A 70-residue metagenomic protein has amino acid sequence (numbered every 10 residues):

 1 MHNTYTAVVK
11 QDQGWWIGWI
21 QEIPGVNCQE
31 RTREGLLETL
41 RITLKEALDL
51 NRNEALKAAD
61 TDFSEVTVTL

Functional and structural regions predicted by a protein language model:
M1-T6, E34-L70: Short, charged, surface-exposed hinge/linker loops at domain edges that act as mobile lids or interdomain connectors
Y5, W16, V26-C28: Structural detector for hydrophobic anchor residues on beta-strands
V9-Q21: Short aromatic-glycine-(Arg/Gly/Cys) micro-motifs in beta-strand/loop hairpins
E22-G25, D62: Residue-level preference for alpha-helix termini and adjacent loops
P24-E34: A short, exposed loop/beta-hairpin motif centered on an aromatic-Gly-Thr core
